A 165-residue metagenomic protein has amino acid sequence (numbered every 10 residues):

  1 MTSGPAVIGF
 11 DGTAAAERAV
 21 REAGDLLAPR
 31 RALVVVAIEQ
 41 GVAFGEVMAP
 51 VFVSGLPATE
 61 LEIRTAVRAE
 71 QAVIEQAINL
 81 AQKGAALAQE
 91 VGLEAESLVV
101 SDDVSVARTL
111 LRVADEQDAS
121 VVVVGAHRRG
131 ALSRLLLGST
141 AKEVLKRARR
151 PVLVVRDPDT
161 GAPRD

Functional and structural regions predicted by a protein language model:
M1, A15, A69-N79, K83-V122 (+1 more regions): Structural beta-alpha unit
T2-S3, A107, V121-E143, D157 (+1 more regions): Glycine-rich, Arg-bearing micro-motifs that act as flexible, cationic patches
T2-T65: Small/aliphatic-rich secondary-structure junction motif
R21, L111, K142: Active-site phosphate/pyrophosphate- and oxyanion-stabilizing loops and adjacent acidic/basic residues in soluble
V36, E96-V100, L153: General small-molecule cofactor/ligand-binding pocket signal
T140, A148-R149: Short, structured coil segments at secondary-structure junctions
